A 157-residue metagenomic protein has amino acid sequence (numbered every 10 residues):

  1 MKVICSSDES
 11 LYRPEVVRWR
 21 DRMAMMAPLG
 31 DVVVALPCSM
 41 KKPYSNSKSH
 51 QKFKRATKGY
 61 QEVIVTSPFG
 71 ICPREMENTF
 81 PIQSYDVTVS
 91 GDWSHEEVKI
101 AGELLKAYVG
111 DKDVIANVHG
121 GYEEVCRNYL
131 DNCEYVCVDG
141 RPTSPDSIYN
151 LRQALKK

Functional and structural regions predicted by a protein language model:
M1, G59-Q61, S67, D111-V114 (+1 more regions): Generic structural motif recognizing short loop/turn segments at the entrances and edges of beta-strands
M1-L11: Helix-enriched interaction subdomains in cytosolic or periplasmic regions, typified by TIR/SEFIR signaling/NADase cores
C5, A35-C38, C72, C126 (+2 more regions): Generic recognition of cysteine residues
D8, D21, D31, D86 (+5 more regions): Acidic-enriched, low-complexity/disordered segments with a strong bias for Aspartate over Glutamate
P14-R18, A24-A107, N150: Conserved mixed alpha/beta catalytic, RNA-binding, or beta-rich assembly cores of soluble enzyme, regulatory
V98-K157: Glycine/proline-rich loop-helix segments at beta-alpha junctions forming the active-site rim of enzyme cores
